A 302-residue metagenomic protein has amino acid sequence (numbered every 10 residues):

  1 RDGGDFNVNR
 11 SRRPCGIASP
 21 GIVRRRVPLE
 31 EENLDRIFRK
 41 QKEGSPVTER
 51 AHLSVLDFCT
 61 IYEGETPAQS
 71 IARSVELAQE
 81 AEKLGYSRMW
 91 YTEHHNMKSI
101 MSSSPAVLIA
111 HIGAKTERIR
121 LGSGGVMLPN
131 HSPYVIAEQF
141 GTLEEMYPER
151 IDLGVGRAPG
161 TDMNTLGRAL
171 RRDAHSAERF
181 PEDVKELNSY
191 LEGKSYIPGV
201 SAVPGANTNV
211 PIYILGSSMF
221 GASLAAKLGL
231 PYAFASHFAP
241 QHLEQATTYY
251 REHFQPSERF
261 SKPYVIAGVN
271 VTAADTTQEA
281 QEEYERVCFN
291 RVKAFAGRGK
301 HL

Functional and structural regions predicted by a protein language model:
G3-N7, V27: Intrinsic low-complexity, disordered N-terminal segments enriched in polar/charged/small residues
I37-L121: N-terminal beta1-alpha1-beta2 module of alpha/beta enzyme domains
F38-E49, G167, D173-A202, Q241-L302: An alpha-helical appendage that flanks or caps ligand/catalytic pockets
T48, I109-E117, E144-R150, A226 (+1 more regions): Acidic (Asp/Glu)-rich catalytic clusters
E49-P67, P129-E192, Y232, P240: Flexible, glycine-rich active-site loops centered on histidine and acidic residues that chelate a metal or position
L53-D57, M89-Y91, L121-S123, I151-V155 (+3 more regions): Hydrophobic faces of well-ordered beta-strands that scaffold small-molecule active sites in alpha/beta enzyme cores
A226-F234, F238: A conserved active-site cap/scaffold subdomain adjacent to cofactor or substrate pockets
